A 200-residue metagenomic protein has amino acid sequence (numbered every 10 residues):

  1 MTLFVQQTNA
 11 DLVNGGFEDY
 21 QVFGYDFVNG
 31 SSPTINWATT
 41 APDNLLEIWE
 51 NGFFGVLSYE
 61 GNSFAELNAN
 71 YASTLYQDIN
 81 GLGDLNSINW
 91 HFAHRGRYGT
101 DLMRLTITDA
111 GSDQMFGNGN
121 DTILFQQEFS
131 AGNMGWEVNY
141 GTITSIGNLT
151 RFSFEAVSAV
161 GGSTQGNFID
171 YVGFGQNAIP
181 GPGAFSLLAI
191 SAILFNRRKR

Functional and structural regions predicted by a protein language model:
F17, N86-G96, T150-S158, V172: Extracellular beta-strand-rich recognition modules
D19-S63: Extracellular glycan-recognition surfaces and repeat-rich motifs
V28, G99-D109: Beta-strand acidic-aromatic groove motif in beta-rich domains, primarily in extracellular
L67-L85: Short beta-strands within extracellular/lumenal beta-sheet-rich domains
L82-D84, H94-M103, V160-S163: Extended, low-complexity, turn-rich repeat/linker tracts enriched in Gly/Pro/Ser/Thr and Asp/Glu that occur
M115-N148: Extracellular carbohydrate recognition and processing domains and analogous Trp-centered ligand-binding platforms
A159-Q176: Extracellular carbohydrate recognition
P180-R197: A short, hydrophobic C-terminal helix/tail in secreted or cell-surface proteins
